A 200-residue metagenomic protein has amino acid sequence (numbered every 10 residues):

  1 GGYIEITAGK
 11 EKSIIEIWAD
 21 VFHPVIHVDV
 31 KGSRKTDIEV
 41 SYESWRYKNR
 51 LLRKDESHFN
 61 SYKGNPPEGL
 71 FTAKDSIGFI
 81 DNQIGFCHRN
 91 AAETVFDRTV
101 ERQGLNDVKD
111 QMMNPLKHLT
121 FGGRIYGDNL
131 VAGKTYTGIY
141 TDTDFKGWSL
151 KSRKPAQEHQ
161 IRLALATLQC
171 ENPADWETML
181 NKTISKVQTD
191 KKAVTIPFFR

Functional and structural regions predicted by a protein language model:
G1-R200: Acidic/polar, glycine-enriched structural segments that form the non-catalytic walls/loops of the carbohydrate-binding
